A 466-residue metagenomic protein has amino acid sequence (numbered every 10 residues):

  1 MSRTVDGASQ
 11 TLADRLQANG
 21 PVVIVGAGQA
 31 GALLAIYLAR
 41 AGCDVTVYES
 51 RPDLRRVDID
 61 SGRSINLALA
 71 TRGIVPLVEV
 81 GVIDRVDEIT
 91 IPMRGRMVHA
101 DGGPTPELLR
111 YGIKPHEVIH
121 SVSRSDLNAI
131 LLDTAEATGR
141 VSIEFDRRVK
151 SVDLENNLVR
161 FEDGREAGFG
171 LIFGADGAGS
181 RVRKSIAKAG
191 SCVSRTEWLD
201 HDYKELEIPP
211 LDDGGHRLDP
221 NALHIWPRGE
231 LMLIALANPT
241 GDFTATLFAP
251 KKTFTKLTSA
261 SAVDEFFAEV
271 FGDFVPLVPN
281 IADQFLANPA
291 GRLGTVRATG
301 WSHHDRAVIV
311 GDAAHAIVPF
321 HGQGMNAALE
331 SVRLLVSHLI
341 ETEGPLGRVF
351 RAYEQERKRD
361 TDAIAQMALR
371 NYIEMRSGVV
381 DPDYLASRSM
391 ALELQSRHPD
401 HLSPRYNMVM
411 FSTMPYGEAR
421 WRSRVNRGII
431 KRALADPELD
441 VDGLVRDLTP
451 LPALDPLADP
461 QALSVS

Functional and structural regions predicted by a protein language model:
S2-R15, S337-S466: C-terminal helical "tail/cap" subdomain of flavin- and related membrane-associated enzymes
R3-V22, L69-E207, A260, P450-L451 (+1 more regions): Conserved N-terminal helical subregion
I24-R40, F173-G174, L206, P289-V380: Conserved mid-domain beta->alpha element of the FAD-binding
A30, D53, G179: Conserved Rossmann-like nucleotide-cofactor binding loop
A39-G62: Glycine-rich FAD pyrophosphate-binding loop
E88-P92, F271-L286, E343-A352, T361-Q366: Acidic/histidine metal-binding catalytic segments
D133, R147-S151, N156-L293, R297-H303: Conserved FAD-binding catalytic core of PHBH/FMO-like flavoproteins
